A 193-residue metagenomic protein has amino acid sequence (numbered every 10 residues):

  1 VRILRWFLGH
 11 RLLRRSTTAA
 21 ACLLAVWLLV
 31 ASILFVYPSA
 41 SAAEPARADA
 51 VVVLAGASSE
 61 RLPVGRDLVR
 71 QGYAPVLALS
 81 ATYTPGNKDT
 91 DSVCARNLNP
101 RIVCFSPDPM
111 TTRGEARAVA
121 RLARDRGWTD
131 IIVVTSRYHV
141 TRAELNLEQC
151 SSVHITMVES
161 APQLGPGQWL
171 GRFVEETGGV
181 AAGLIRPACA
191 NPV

Functional and structural regions predicted by a protein language model:
V1-R14, G65-P75: A short, flexible N-terminal coil/short beta segment enriched in small residues
L4-A42: N-terminal type II signal-anchor transmembrane helix that functions as the membrane-insertion/stop-transfer segment
H10, L164-G165, P187: Short, structured coil/loop segments at alpha-helix boundaries
V36-V174: A structural signal for short, hydrophobic/glycine-enriched beta-strand patches
W169-P192: A transmembrane-helix-recognition feature enriched in membrane-embedded lipid enzymes and envelope glyco-/phospholipid
